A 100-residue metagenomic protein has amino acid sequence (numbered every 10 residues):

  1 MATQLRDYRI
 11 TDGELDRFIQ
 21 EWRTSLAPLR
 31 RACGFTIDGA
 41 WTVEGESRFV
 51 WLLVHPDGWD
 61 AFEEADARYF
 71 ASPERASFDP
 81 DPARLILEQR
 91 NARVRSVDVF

Functional and structural regions predicted by a protein language model:
M1, E46, I86-Q89: Sequence-level motif detector for i,i+2 pairs with an aromatic at +2
M1, V99-F100: Basic/polar N-terminal segments that are highly enriched at the extreme N-terminus, encompassing both cleavable
A2-I10: Short glycine-/aliphatic-rich beta-strand segments at the starts of folded cytosolic domains
R6, T42, S47-E63: Accessory recognition modules or surfaces
R9-I19: Short, surface-exposed ligand-recognition loops at beta-strand->loop->(often short) alpha-helix junctions that present
G13, V43-E46, A71-S72: Short coil/turn motifs at helix boundaries and re-entrant loops, enriched in small/polar and proline residues
R17-D38, V54-A92, F100: An amphipathic, aromatic/His-enriched active-site/gating alpha helix that lines ligand/cofactor pockets
R95: Conserved functional hotspot residues at active sites or interaction interfaces
